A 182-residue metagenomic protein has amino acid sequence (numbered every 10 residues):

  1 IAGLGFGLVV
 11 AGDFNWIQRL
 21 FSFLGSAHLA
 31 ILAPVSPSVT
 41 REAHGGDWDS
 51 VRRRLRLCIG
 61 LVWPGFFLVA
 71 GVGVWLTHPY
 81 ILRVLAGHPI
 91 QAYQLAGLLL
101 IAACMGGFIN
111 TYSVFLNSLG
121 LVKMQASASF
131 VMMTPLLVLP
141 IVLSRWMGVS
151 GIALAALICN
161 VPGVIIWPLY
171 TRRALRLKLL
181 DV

Functional and structural regions predicted by a protein language model:
I1-S22, Q91-Y93, S150-L154: Interfacial/gating helices of multi-pass transporter permease domains
L4, A27-A30, A70-W75, L137-V142 (+1 more regions): Membrane-embedded alpha-helical segments of multi-pass transporters/permeases
G5-L8, S118-L119, W146: Helix-loop interface residues and adjacent transmembrane-helix termini in multi-pass membrane transporters, primarily
V10, P79, K123, M133-I165 (+1 more regions): Membrane-interface helix-loop junctions in multi-pass transport and translocation proteins
G12, W48-R56, W75-C104: Interfacial segments at transmembrane-helix termini and the short loops linking adjacent helices
N15-Q18, V62, A96-L99, A103 (+2 more regions): Residue-level recognition of transmembrane alpha-helices in multi-pass small-molecule transporters/permeases
I17, F21-G46, F115-S118: Helix-loop junctions and terminal segments of transmembrane helices in multi-pass membrane transport/translocation
I101-V131, T171: Membrane-interface junctions at transmembrane-helix termini in multi-pass inner-membrane proteins
